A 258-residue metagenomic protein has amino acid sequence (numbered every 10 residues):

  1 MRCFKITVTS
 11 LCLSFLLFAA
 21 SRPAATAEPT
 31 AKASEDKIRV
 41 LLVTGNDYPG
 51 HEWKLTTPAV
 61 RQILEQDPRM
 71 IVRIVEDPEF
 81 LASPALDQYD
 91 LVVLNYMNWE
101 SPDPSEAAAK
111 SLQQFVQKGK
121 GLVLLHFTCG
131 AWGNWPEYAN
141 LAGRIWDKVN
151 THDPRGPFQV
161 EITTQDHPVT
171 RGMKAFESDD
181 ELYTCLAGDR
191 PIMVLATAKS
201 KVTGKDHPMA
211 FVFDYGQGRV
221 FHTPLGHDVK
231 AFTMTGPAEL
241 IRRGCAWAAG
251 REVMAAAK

Functional and structural regions predicted by a protein language model:
M1-I6: Positively charged n-region of N-terminal signal peptides that target proteins for export
T7-A19: Bacterial N-terminal signal peptides
A20-T30: Signal peptide processing junction and immediate N-terminal pro/mature segment of secreted/exported proteins
E28-I38, E65-Q66, E76, V202-K205 (+1 more regions): Extracellular ligand-binding/catalytic regions of CAZymes and related secreted enzymes and adhesion modules
P29-K32, R39-Y48, E52-W132: Helical hinge/lid and interdomain linker segments adjacent to catalytic or ligand-binding clefts that mediate domain
D47-P49, R155-G156, H227-M234: Active-site rim elements
E65, I71, R144-D147, T151-R219 (+2 more regions): Catalytic beta-strand/loop cores that center a nucleophilic Ser/Cys/Thr and support acyl-enzyme chemistry
N98-G172: A glycine-rich, often tryptophan-bearing local segment used as a flexible ligand/cofactor-contacting loop or short
